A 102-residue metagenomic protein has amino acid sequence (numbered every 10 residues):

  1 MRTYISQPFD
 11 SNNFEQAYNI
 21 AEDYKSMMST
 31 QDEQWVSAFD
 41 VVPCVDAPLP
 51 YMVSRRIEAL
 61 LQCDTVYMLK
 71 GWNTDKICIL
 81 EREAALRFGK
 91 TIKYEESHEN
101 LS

Functional and structural regions predicted by a protein language model:
M1-S102: Conserved catalytic or regulatory cores that recognize and/or transform ribose-phosphate-containing ligands
